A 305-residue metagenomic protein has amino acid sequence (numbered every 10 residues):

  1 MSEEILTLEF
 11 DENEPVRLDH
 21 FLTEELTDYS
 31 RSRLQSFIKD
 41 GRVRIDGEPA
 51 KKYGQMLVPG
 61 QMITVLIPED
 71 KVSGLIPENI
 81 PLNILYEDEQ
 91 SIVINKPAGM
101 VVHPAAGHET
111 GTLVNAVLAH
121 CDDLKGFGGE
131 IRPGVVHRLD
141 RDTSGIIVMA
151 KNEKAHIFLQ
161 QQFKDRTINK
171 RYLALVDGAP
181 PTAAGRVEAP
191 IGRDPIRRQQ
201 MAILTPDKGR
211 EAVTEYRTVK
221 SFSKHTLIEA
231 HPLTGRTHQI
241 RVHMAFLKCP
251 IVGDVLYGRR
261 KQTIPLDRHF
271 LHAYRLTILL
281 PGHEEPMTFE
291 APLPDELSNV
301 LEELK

Functional and structural regions predicted by a protein language model:
S2-K305: RNA pseudouridine synthases
